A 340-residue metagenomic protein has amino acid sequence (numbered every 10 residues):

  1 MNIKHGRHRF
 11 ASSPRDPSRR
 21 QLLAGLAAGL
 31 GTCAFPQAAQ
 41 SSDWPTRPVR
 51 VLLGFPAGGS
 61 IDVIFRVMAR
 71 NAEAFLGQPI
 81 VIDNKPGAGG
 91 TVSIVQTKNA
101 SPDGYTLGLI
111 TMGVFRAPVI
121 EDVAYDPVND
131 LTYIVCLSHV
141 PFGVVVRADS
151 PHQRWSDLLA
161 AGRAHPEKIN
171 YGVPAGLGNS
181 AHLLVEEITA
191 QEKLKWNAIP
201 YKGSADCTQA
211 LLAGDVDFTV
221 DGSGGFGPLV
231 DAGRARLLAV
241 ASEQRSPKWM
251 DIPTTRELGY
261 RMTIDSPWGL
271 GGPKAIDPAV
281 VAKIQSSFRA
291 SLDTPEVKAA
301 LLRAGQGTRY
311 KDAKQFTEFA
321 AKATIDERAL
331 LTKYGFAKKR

Functional and structural regions predicted by a protein language model:
M1-S18, A24-C33: N-terminal secretory signal peptides
F35-R50, A100-Y105, L159-I169, D231-R234 (+3 more regions): Immediate post-signal peptide segment of exported/extracytoplasmic ligand-binding proteins
A39-N129, L177, K193-V220, L229 (+2 more regions): N-terminal (or domain-start) structured segment
T46-P48, Q191, P278-R340: An extracytoplasmic/periplasmic, membrane-proximal ligand-sensing/linker region
V49-V51, G58, F65, I82 (+13 more regions): Residue-level signal for nonpolar/aromatic packing positions in well-ordered secondary structure
N99-Y105, V119-D206, P267-A300: Hinge/capping helix and adjacent helix->loop/strand transition within the periplasmic-binding protein
H139, R154, F226-D293, I325 (+1 more regions): C-terminal lobe and pocket-closing loops of periplasmic/extracytoplasmic Venus-flytrap solute-binding proteins
K168-G176, S180-I252: Ligand-binding pocket segment of bilobal, Venus flytrap-like solute-binding proteins
